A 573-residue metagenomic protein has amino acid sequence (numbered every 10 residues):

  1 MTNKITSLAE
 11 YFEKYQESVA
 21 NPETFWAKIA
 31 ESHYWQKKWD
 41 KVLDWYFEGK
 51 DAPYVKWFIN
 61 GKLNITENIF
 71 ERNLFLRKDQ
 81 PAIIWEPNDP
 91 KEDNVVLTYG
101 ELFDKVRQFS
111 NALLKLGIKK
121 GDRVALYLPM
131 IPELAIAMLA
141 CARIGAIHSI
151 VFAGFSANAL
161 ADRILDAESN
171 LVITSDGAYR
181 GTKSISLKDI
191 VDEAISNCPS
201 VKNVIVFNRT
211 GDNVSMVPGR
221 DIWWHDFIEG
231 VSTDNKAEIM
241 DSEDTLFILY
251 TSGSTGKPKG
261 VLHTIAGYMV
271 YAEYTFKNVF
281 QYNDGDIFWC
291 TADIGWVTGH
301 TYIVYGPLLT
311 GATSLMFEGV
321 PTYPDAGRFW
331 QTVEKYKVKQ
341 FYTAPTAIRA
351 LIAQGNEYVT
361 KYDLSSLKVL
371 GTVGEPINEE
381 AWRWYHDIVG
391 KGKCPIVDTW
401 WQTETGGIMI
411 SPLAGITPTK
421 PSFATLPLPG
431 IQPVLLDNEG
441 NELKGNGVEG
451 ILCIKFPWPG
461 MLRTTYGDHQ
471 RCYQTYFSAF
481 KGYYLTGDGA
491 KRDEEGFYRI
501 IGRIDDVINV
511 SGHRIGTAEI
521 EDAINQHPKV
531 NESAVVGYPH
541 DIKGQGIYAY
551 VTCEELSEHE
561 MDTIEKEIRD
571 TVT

Functional and structural regions predicted by a protein language model:
T66, I83-L139, S156-A161, M216-D226 (+1 more regions): Conserved AMP-binding/adenylate-forming core of the ANL superfamily
P81, I205-V206, V217-Y250, K257 (+3 more regions): Conserved pre-ATP/AMP-binding loop-to-beta segment of ANL
P90-K91, L171-S242, G355-N356: ANL superfamily adenylate-forming
V151-G177, V191, E334, F341 (+4 more regions): AMP-binding/adenylate-forming catalytic core of the ANL superfamily
M269-I287, V297-Q340, A353-E357: Conserved AMP-binding/adenylation subdomain of ANL enzymes
Y305, L309-A312, K339-T343, I352-T419 (+1 more regions): Gly/Ser/Thr-rich phosphate-binding loop
L426-G430, N441-Y476, I515: Conserved ATP/PPi-binding loop(s) of AMP-dependent carboxylate-activating enzymes
V434-F456, E494-E495, E558-E565: Conserved beta-loop-beta connector loops within the AMP-binding
